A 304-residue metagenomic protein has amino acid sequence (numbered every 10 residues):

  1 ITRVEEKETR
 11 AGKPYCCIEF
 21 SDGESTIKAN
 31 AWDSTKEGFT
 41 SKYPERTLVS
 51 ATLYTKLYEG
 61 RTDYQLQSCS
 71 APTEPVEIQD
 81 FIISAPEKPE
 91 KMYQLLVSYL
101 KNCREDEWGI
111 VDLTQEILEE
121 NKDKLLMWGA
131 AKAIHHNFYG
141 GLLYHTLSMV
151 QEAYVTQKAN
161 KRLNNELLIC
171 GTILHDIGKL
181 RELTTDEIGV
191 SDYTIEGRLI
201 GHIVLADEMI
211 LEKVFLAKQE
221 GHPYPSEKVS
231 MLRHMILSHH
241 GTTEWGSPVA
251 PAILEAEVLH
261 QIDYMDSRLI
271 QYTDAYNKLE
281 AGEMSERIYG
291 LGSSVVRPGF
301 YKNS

Functional and structural regions predicted by a protein language model:
I1-R10: Structural detector for short beta-strands of small beta-barrel domains
T9-D33: OB-fold (S1/OB) nucleic-acid-binding surfaces
S34-T52: Short nucleic-acid-contacting surface segments enriched for D/E, G, S/T with interspersed K/R
R46, M149, D263: Divalent metal-coordination and catalytic microenvironments
Y54-A85: OB-fold/S1-family single-stranded nucleic acid-binding modules
P75-G197, H222: Acidic/His-rich, divalent-metal-binding segments that scaffold phosphate/diphosphate chemistry
I134, V155-K278: Divalent metal-dependent catalytic cores for phosphoryl transfer on phosphate-bearing substrates
H260, G282-S294, G299-S304: N-terminal intrinsically disordered, cationic/polar leader segments that include organellar targeting peptides
